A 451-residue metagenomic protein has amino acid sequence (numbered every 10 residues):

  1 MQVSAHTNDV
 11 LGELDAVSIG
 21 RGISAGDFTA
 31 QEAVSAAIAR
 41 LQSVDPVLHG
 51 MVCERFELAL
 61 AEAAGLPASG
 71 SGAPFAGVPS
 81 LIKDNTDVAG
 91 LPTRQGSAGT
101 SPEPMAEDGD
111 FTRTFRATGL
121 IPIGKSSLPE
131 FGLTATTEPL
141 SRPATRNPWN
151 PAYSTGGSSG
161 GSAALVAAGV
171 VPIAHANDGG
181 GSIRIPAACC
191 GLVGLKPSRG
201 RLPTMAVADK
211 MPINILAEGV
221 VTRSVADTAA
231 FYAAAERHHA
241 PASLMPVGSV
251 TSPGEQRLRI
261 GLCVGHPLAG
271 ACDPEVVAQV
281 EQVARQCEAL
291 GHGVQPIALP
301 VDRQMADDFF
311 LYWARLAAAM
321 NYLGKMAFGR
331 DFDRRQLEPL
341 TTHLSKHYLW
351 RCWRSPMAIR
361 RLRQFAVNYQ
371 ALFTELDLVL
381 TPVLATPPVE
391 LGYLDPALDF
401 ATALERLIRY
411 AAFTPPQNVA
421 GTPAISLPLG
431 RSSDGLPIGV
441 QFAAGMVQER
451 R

Functional and structural regions predicted by a protein language model:
M1-A61, V276, R285, A289-G291: An N-terminal boundary/leader segment
V3-T7, F75-Q95, G254-C263, A314-Q370 (+3 more regions): Short helix-loop capping/hinge segments that flank enzyme active sites or metal/cofactor-binding pockets
G26, G77, A117, V171-P172 (+1 more regions): Glycine-rich, small-residue loops and helix-cap segments that act as flexible hinges at active-site edges
D27-S35, A64, C272-A298, N321-D331 (+1 more regions): Acyltransferase
A59-A61, S69-S141: Acidic/His- and Gly-rich active-site-bordering loop/insert found across diverse amide/peptide-bond hydrolases
G99-M105, N150-Y153, D399-A412: A short acidic, glycine-rich active-site loop that binds or catalyzes chemistry on phosphate/adenosine moieties
E107-Y232, N418-G430, D434-G439: Short glycine/serine-rich loop segments
K196-V283, V301: A short helix-breaking turn/cap at a secondary-structure junction
